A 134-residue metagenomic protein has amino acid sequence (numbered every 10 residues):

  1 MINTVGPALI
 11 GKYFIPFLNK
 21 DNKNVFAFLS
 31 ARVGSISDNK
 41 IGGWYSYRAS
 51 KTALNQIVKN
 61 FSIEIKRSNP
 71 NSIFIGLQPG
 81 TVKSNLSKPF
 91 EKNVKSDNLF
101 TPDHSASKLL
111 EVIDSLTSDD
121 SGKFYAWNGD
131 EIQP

Functional and structural regions predicted by a protein language model:
M1-A8, I15, N19-S68, G80: Catalytic loop of short-chain dehydrogenase/reductase
G11, V58, A106-L109: Short-chain dehydrogenase/reductase
F14, Y45-Y47, F90, F124-Y125: Aromatic side chains
S72, G76, S84, K88-P134: C-terminal helical subdomain
